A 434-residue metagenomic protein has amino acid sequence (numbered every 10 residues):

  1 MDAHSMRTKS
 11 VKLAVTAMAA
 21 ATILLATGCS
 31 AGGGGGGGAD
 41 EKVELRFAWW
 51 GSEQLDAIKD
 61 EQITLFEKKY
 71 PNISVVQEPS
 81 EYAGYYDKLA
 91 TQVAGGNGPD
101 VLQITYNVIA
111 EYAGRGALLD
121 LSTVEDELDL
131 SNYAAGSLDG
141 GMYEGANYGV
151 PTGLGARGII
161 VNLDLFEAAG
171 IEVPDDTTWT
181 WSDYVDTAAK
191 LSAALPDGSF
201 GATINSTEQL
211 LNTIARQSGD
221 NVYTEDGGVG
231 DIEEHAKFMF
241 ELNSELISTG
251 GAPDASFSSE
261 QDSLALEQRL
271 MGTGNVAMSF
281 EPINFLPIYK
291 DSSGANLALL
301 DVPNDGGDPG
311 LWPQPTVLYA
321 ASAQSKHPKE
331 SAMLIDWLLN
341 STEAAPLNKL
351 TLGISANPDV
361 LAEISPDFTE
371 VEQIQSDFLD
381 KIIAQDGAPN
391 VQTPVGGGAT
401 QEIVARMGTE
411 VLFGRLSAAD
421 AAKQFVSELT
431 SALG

Functional and structural regions predicted by a protein language model:
M1-R46, K68, S427-G434: Short, low-complexity disordered leader/linker segments with a strong preference for bacterial N-terminal type II
L65-Y133, E167-G170, R269-T273, A277-M278 (+4 more regions): Extracytoplasmic "Venus flytrap"/periplasmic binding protein-like
P99-D100, L130-L165, T187, S199-G201 (+2 more regions): A structural signal for short loop-to-beta-strand junctions that line the ligand-binding cleft of periplasmic/secreted
Y106-A156, A298-L300, F368, E372: Hinge/lid segment of periplasmic solute-binding proteins
Y148-T152, R157, E167, S182-K237 (+1 more regions): Extracytoplasmic/periplasmic solute-binding protein
A188, G228-E260: Glycine-centered hinge/linker elements that transmit conformational signals in sensory and ligand-binding systems
N284-P287, V317-G398: Mature extracytoplasmic/periplasmic domains
I374-E428: C-terminal capping/gating helix-and-loop segments adjacent to ligand/active sites or protein-protein/ligand interfaces
